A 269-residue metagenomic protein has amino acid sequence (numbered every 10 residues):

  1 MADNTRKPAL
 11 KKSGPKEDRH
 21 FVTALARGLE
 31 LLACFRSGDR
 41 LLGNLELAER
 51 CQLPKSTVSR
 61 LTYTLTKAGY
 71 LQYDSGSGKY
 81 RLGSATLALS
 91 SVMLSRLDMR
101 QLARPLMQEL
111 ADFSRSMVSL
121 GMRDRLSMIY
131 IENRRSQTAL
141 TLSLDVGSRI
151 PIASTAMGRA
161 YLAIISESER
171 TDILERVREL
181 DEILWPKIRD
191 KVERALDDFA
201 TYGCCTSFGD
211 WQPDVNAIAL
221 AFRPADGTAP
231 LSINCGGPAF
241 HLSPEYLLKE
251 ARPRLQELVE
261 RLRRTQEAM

Functional and structural regions predicted by a protein language model:
A2-K11, A139-W211: Short, solvent-exposed recognition segments
A2-Q101, E260-A268: N-terminal helix-turn-helix
G38, S114, D124, A200 (+1 more regions): Residues at helix C-cap/C′ positions in short coil/turn segments immediately following an alpha-helix
L71-Y73, L120-G121, F222: A structural signal for short hydrophobic beta-strand segments in well-ordered beta-sheet cores
G76-R176: Amphipathic alpha-helical effector-binding/dimerization core of metabolite-sensing transcriptional regulators
D172, R178, Q256-M269: Cysteine/selenocysteine-centered motifs that mediate thiol-based redox chemistry or coordinate metal-sulfur cofactors
W185-R261: Extended hydrophobic
